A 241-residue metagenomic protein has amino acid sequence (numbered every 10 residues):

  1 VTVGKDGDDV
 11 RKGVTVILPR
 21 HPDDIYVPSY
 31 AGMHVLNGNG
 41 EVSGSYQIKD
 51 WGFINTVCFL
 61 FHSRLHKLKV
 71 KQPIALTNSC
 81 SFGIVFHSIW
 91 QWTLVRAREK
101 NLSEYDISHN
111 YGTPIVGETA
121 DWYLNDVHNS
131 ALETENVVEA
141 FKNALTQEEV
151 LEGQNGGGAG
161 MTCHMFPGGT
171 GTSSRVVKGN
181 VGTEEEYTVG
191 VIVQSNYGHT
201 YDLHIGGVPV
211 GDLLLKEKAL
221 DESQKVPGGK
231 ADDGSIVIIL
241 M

Functional and structural regions predicted by a protein language model:
V1-M241: A structural signal for small-residue-enriched, beta-sheet-centric alpha/beta enzyme cores and oligomeric scaffold folds
